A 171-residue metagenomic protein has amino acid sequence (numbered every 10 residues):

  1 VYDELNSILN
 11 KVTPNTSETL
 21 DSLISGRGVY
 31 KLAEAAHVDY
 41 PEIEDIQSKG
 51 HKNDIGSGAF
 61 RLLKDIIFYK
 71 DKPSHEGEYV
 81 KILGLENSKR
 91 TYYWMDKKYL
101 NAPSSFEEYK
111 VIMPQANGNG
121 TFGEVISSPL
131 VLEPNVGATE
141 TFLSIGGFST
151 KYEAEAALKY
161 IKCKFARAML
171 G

Functional and structural regions predicted by a protein language model:
V1-T139, F148-G171: C-terminal substrate-recognition regions of SAM-dependent nucleic acid methyltransferases
T141-L143: Short amphipathic alpha-helical segments
